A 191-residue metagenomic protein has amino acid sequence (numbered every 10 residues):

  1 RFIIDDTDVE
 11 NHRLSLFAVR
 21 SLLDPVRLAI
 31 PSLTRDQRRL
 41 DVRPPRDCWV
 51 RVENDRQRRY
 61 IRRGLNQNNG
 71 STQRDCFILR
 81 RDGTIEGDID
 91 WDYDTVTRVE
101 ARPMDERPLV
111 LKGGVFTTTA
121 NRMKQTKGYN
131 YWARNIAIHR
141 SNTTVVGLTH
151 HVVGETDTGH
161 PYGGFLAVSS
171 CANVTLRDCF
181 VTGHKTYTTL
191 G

Functional and structural regions predicted by a protein language model:
R1-G191: Extracellular/periplasmic carbohydrate-active domains that bind, remodel, or depolymerize complex polysaccharides
